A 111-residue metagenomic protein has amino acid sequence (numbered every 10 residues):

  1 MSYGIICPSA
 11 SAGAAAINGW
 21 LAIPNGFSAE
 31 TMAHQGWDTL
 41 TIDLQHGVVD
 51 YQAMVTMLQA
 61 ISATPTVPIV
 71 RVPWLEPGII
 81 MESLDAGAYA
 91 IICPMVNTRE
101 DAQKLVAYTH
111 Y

Functional and structural regions predicted by a protein language model:
M1-Y111: Expand to "…catalyze enediolate/carbanion chemistry for C-C bond making/breaking, isomerization, decarboxylation
